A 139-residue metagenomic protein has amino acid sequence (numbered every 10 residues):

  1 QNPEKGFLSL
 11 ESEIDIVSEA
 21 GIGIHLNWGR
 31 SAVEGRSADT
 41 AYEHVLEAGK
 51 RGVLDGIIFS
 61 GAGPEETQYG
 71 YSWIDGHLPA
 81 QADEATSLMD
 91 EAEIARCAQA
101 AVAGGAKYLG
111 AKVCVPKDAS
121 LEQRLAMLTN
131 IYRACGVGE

Functional and structural regions predicted by a protein language model:
Q1-G70: Acidic/histidine-rich catalytic cores of soluble enzymes
N2-S12, T40, Q81-M89, Q123-N130: Alpha-helix N-cap and loop-to-helix initiation/capping positions
D15-V17, A48-G52, Q81-A85, R133-G138: Glycine-rich loops and low-complexity Gly/Arg-rich segments that provide flexible linkers or classic glycine-based
G35, G76-A80, V115: Residue-level detector of solvent-exposed, low-hydrophobicity positions
T40-K50, A80-G105: A short, acidic, amphipathic alpha-helical segment used as a generic capping/interface helix at domain edges
G56, A62, A95-E139: Substrate-binding cleft of secreted/luminal carbohydrate-active enzymes
G70-G76: Polar, enzyme-active/binding microenvironments
